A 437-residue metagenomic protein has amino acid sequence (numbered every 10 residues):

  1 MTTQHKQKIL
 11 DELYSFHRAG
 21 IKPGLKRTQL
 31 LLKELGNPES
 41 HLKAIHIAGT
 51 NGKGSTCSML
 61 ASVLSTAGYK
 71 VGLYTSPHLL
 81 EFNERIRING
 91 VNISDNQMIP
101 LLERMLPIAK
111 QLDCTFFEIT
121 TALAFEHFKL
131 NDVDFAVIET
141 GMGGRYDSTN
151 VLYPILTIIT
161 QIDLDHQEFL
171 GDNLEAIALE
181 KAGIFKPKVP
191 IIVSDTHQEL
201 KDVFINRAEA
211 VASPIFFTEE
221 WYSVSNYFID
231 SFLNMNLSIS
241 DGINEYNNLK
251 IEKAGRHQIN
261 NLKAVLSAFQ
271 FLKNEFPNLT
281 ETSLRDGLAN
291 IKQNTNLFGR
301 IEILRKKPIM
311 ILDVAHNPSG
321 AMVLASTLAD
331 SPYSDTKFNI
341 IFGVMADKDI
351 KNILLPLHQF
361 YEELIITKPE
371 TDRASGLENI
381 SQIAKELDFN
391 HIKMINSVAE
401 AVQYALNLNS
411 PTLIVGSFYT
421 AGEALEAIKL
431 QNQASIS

Functional and structural regions predicted by a protein language model:
M1-A19: Charged, amphipathic alpha-helical linker segments immediately N-terminal to NTP-binding catalytic cores
H5, A19-G20, L25, Q29-S40 (+2 more regions): ATP-dependent carboxylate-amine ligase catalytic core
H41, L130, F135-T140, D147-I158 (+3 more regions): Nucleotide phosphate-binding/pyrophosphate-handling subdomain across enzymes that bind or process nucleotide phosphates
K43-I47, S55-G72: A conserved segment at the C-terminal end of the G1
C114, A136-E139, L156-N248, L262 (+1 more regions): Acidic, Mg2+-coordinating active-site environments of NTP-dependent enzymes
S194-D195, E209-I229, I251-R256, R285-I291 (+5 more regions): Beta-strand->loop->alpha-helix junctions that form or flank phosphate-binding loops in nucleotide-handling enzymes
H197-R207, A212-F216, I309-L312, P318 (+1 more regions): C-terminal helical cap/extension that packs against the catalytic core of soluble nucleotide-cofactor enzymes
E400-K429: A glycine-rich beta-strand to alpha-helix segment that forms a phosphate/ribose-binding loop at ligand/cofactor sites
